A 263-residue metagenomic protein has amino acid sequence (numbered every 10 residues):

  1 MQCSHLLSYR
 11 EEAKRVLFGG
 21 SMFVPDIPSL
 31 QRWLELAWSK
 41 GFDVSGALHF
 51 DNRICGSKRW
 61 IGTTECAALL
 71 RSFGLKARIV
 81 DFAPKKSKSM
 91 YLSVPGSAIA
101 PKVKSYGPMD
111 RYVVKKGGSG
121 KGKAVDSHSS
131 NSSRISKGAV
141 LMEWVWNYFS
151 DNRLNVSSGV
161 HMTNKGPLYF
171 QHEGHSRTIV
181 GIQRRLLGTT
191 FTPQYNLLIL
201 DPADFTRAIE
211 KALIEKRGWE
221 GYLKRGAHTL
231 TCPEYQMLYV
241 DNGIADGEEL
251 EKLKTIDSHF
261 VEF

Functional and structural regions predicted by a protein language model:
M1-S57, A67-S72: Active-site nucleophile-adjacent alpha helix/oxyanion-hole segment immediately C-terminal to the catalytic cysteine
S8-G20, P25-I27, G46, R78-F82 (+4 more regions): Intrinsically disordered, low-complexity regions enriched in proline, serine, glycine and charged residues
R10, I27, W60-A67, Y106 (+2 more regions): Generic preference for well-ordered alpha-helical elements
S21, P25, S132, S136-V140 (+2 more regions): Alpha-helix boundary/N-cap detector
C55-R59, T63, G138, H172: Short capping loops/turns at secondary-structure boundaries
R71-L200: Active-site-adjacent substructure of cysteine-protease-like catalytic cores
H161-G166, H172-G174, Q183-F263: Cys-His-centered catalytic/binding microenvironment captured across papain-like cysteine peptidases and homologous
